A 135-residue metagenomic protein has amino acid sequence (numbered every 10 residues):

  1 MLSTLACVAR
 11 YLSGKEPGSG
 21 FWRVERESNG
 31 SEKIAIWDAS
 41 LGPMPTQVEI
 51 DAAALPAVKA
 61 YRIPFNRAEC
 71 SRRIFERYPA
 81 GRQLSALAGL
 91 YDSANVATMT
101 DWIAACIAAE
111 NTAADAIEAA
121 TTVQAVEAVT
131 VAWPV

Functional and structural regions predicted by a protein language model:
M1-V135: A preference for well-ordered globular domain cores that mediate specific macromolecular interactions or catalysis
